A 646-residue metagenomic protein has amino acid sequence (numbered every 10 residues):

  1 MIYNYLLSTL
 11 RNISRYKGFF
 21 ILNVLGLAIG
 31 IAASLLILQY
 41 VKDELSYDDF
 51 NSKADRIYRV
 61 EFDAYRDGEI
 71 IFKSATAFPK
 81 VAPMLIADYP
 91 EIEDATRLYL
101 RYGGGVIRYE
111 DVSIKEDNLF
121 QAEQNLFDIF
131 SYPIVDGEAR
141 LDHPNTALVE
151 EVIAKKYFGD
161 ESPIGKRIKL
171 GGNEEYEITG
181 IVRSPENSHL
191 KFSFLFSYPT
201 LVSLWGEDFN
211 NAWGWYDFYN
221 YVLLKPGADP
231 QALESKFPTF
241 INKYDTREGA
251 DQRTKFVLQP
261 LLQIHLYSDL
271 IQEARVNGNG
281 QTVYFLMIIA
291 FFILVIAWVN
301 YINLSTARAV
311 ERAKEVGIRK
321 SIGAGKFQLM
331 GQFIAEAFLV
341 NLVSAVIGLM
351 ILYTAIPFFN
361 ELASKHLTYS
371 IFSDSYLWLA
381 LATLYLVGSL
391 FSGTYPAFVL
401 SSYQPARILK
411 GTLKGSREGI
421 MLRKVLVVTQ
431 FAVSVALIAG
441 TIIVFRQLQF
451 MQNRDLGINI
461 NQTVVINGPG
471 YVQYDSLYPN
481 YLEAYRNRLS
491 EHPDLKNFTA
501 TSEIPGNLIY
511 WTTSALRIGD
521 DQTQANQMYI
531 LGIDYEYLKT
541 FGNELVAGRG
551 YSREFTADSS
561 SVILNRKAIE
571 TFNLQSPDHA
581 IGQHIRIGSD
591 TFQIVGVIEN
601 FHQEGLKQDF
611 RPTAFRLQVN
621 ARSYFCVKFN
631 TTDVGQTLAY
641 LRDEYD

Functional and structural regions predicted by a protein language model:
I2-R11, R15-F19, N51, A228 (+7 more regions): Membrane-helix entry/capping segments
N4-L22, G26, A297-V340, S402-L413: Intracellular coupling helices
Y16-D43, I420-Q447, I458: Short, strongly hydrophobic transmembrane alpha-helices
A32, L36-Q39, V257, F338-P405 (+2 more regions): Small-residue-rich transmembrane alpha-helices
L35-L38, I288-V316, F391-A397: A hydrophobic alpha-helix feature that marks transmembrane segments and, especially, their cytosolic C-terminal ends
I37-G104, W213-Y221, E234-K236, D251-L266 (+4 more regions): Membrane-proximal extracellular/periplasmic loop immediately following the first transmembrane helix
L45-A54, N187, S193-G206, G249 (+4 more regions): Short juxtamembrane loops and helix-capping segments at transmembrane helix boundaries of multi-pass membrane proteins
A122-V135, A147-Q281, A484-D646: Mid-to-C-terminal secondary-structure elements that act as membrane-proximal/extracytoplasmic interface segments
